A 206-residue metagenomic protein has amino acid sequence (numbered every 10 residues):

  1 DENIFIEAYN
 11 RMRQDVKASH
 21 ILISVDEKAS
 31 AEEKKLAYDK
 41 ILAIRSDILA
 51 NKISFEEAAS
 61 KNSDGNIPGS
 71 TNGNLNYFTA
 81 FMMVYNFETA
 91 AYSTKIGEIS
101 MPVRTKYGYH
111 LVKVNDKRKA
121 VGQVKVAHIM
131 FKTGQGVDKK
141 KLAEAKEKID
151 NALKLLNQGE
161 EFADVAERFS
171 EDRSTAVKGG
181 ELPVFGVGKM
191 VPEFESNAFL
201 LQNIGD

Functional and structural regions predicted by a protein language model:
D1: The feature marks either
I6-A50, D64-E88, V112-N157, D172-P192: Well-structured core secondary-structure elements of compact alpha/beta domains
Y9, A91, A198-F199: A generic structural signal for nonpolar/aromatic side chains embedded in well-ordered alpha-helices
D47-E56, S93, G97, L155-A163 (+1 more regions): Glycine-centered tight-turn and secondary-structure capping sites
I99-T105, G205-D206: Short acidic-hydrophobic surface loop/beta-edge motif
G180, E195, F199-D206: Short, intrinsically disordered, charge-balanced linker/junction segments flanking boundaries in proteins
